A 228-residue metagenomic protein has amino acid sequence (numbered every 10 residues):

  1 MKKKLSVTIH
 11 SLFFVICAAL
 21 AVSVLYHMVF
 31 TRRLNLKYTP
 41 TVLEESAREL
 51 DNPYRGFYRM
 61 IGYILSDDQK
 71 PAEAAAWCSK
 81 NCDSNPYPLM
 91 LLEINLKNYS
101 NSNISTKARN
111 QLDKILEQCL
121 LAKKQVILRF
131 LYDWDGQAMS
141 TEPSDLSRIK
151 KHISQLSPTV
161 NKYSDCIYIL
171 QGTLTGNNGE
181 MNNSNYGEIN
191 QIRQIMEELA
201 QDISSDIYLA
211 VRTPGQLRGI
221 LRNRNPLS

Functional and structural regions predicted by a protein language model:
M1-C17: N-terminal Sec-pathway targeting helices
T31-L89, E93-N95: Boundary/entry segment of secreted carbohydrate-active catalytic domains
G56-I61, P88-L92, V126-R129, Y168 (+2 more regions): Hydrophobic faces of well-ordered beta-strands that scaffold small-molecule active sites in alpha/beta enzyme cores
A74-D133, S147-R148, I203, I207: Aromatic-lined substrate-binding rim segments of carbohydrate-active enzymes
N95-T106, A138-S147, G176-E188: The substrate-binding groove and active-site-proximal loops of carbohydrate-active enzymes, especially glycoside
A108-A122, E142-I169, N190-D202: An active-site-proximal structural segment forming one wall of the substrate-binding cleft that immediately precedes
I127-Q137, L156-I189: Active-site groove signature of glycoside hydrolases
Q171-S228: Catalytic-core regions of glycoside hydrolase
